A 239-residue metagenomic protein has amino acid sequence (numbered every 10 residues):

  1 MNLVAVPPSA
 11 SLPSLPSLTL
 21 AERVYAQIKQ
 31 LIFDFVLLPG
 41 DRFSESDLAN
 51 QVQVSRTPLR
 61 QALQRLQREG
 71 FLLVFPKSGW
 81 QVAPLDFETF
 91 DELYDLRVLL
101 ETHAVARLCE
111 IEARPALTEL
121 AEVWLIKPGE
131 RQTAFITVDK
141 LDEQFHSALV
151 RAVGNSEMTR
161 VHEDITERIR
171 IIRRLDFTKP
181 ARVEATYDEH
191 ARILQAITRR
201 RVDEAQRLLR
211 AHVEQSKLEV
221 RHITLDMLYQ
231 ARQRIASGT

Functional and structural regions predicted by a protein language model:
M1-E110, H222-T239: Short linear motifs at protein or domain termini
S9-L12, S17, D34, G79-V82 (+4 more regions): Generic secondary-structure boundary/loop-capping signal
L20-A21, A181-A185: Short, 15-30-residue, compositionally biased linear elements with alpha-helical propensity or flexible coil
R42, F177-R182: Short capping/connector residues at structural and topological boundaries
R68, L72-L73, I165-E167, R182-E184: Mobile beta-alpha loop/short-helix "lid" or hinge segments that flank ligand
E110-T178, T186-A196, E204-L218: Conserved amphipathic alpha-helical segments that form helical-bundle/coiled-coil interaction surfaces
